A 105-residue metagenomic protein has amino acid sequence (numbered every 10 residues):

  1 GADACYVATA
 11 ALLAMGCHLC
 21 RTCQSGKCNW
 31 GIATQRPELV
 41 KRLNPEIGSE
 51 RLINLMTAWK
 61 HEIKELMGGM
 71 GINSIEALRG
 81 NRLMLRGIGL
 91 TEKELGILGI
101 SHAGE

Functional and structural regions predicted by a protein language model:
A2-E105: Alpha/beta catalytic cores of nucleotide-metabolism and tRNA/nucleoside-modifying enzymes
